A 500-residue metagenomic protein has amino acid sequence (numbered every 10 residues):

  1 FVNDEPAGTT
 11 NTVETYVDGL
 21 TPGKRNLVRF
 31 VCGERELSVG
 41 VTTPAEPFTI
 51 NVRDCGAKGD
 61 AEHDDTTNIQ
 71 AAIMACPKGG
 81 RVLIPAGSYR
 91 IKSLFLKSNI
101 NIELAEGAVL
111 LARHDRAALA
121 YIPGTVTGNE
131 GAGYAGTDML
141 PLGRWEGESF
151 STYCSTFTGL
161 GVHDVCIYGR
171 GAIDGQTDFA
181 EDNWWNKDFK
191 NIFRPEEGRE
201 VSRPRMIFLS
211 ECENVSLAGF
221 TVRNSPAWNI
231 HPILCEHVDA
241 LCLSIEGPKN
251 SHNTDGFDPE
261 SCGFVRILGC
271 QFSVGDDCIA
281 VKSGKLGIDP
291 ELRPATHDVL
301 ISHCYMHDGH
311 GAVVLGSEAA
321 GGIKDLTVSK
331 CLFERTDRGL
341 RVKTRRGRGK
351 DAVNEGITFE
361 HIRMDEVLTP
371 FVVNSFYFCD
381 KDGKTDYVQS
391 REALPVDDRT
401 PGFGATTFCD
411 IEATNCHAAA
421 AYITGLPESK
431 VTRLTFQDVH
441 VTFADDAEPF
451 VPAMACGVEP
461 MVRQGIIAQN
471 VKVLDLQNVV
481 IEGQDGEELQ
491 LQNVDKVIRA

Functional and structural regions predicted by a protein language model:
F1-A500: Extracellular/periplasmic carbohydrate-active domains that bind, remodel, or depolymerize complex polysaccharides
